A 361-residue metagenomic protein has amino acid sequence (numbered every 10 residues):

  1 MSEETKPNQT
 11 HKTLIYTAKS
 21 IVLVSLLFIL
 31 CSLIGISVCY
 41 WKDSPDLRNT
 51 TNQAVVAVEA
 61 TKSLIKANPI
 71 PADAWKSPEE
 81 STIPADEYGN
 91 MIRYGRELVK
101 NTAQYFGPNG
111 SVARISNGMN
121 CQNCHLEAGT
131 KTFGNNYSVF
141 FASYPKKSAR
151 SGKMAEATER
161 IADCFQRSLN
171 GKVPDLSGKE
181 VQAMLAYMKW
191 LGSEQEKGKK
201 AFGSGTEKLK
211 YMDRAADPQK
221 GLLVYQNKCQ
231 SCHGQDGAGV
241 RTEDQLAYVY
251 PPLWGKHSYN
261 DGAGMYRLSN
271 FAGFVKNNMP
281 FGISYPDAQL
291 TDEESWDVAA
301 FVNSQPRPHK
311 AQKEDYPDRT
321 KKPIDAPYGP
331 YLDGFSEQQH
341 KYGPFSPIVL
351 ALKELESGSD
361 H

Functional and structural regions predicted by a protein language model:
M1-T17: N-terminal Lys/Arg-rich, disordered targeting/topogenic segments
S20-L47, K153-L223: Extended surface/linker regions that mediate inter-domain or inter-protein docking in multi-component redox
S44-D86: N-terminal pre-domain segments of enzymes
A72-V112, S193-Y225, V240: Electrostatic cytochrome c docking/interface patches
G89-Y94, L98, T102-A103, N123 (+3 more regions): Extracytoplasmic electron-transfer domains, predominantly the class I c-type cytochrome c fold
Y94, R160, R167-K200, D287-P317 (+2 more regions): C-terminal capping alpha-helices of c-type cytochrome domains
Y105-P108, K131-F133, S168-V173, L191-S204 (+7 more regions): Inter-heme linker and motif-flanking segments adjacent to c-type heme-binding CXXCH motifs in c-type cytochromes
G118-A128, M184, G221-G237, L253 (+1 more regions): The canonical Cys-X-X-Cys-His
